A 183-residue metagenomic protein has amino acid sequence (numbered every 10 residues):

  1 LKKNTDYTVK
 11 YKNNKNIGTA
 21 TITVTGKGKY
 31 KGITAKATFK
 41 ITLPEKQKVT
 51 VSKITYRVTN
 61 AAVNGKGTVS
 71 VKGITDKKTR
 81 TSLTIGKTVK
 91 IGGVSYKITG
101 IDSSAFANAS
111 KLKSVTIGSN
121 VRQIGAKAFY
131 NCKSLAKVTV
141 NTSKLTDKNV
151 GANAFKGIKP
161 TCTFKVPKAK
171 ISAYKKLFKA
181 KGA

Functional and structural regions predicted by a protein language model:
K2-G32: Serine/threonine-rich, repeat-prone extracellular segments and beta-strand-based repeat modules of secreted/surface
T25-K29, T68-T79: Secondary-structure transition/turn motif
I33-K40: Edge beta-strands of extracellular beta-sandwich domains
F39, A62, K78-G100, A109-Q123 (+2 more regions): Structural signature of tandem-repeat unit edges
I41-Q47: Extracellular interdomain linker/stem segments of modular secreted and single-pass surface proteins
T50-T75, F178: GGW-centered surface loops in extracellular recognition modules
S103-A105, G125-A128, G151-A154: Consensus positions within tandem repeat domains that build extended binding/scaffold surfaces
G151-F155, S172-A183: Short, aromatic/basic amphipathic alpha-helical patches
